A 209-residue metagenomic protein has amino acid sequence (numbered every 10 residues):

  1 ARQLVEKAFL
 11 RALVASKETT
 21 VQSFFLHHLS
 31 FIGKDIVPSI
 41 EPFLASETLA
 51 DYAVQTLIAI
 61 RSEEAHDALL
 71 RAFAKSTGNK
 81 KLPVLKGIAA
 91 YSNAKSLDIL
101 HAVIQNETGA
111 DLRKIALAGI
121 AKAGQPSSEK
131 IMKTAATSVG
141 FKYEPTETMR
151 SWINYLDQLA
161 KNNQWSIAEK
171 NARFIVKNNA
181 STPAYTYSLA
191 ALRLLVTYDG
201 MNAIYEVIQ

Functional and structural regions predicted by a protein language model:
A1, R11-A15, T19-K34, S39-P42 (+9 more regions): Structural detector for internal amphipathic alpha-helices that build alpha-solenoid repeat scaffolds
